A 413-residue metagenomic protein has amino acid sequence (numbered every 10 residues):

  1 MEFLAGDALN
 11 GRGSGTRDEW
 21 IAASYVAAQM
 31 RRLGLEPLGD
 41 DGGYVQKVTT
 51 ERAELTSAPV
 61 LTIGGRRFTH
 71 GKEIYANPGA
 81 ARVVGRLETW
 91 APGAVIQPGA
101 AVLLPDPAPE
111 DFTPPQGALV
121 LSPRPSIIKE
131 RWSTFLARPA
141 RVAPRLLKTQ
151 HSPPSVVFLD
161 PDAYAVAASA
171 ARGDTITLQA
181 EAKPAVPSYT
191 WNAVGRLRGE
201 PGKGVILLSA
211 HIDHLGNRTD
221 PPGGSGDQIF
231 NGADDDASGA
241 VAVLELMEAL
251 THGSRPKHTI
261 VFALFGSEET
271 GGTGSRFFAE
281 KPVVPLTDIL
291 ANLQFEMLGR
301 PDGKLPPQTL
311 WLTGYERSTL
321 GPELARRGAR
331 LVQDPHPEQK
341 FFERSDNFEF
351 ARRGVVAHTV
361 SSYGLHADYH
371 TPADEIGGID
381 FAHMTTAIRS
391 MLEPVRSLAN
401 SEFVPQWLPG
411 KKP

Functional and structural regions predicted by a protein language model:
M1-R17, L33, P37-G42, K47 (+3 more regions): N-terminal capping segment at the start of a domain
E2-A5, G39, L103, A118-S122 (+11 more regions): Structural recognition of the beta-strand scaffold that forms the well-ordered cores of secreted hydrolase catalytic
F3, R17-R32, G43, D162-V166 (+8 more regions): Extracytoplasmic/secreted proteins, especially bacterial periplasmic and envelope-associated proteins
D7-R17, R32, K47-T49, Y75 (+11 more regions): Second-shell loop/turn segments in exported
N10-E110, Y315: Noncatalytic luminal/extracellular "stalk/propeptide" segments of secretory-pathway proteins
G64-I96, R138-G232, E245-E248, H252-K257 (+1 more regions): Soluble metallo-hydrolase cores and metallopeptidase-like ectodomains found primarily in the secretory/periplasmic
T69, Y164, R255, F265-D368: Metal-dependent peptidase/peptidase-like ectodomains
E248, A367-P413: His/Asp/Glu-rich mid-to-C-terminal helical/loop segments that flank catalytic regions of hydrolases
